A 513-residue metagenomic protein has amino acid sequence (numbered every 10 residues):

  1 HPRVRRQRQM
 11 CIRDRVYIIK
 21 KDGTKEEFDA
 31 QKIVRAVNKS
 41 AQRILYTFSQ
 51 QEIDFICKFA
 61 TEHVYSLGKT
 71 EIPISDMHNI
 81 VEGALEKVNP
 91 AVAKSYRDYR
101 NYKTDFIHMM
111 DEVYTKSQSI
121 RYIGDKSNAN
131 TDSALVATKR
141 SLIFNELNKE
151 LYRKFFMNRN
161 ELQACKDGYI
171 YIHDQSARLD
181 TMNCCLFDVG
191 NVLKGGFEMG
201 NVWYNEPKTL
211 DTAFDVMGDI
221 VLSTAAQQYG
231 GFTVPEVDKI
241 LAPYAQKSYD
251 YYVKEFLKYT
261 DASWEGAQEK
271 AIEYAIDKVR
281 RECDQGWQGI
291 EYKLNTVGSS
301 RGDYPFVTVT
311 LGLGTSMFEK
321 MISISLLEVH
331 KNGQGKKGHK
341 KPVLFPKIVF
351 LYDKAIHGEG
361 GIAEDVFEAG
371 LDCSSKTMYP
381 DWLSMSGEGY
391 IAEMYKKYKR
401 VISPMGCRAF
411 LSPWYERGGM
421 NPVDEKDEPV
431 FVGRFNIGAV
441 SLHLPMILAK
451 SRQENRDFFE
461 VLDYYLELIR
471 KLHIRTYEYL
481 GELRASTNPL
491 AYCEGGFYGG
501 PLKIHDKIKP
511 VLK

Functional and structural regions predicted by a protein language model:
H1-I12: Single conserved hydrophobic/aromatic residue that forms the stacking wall/gate of nucleotide- or nucleobase-binding
R3, D29-I33, E52, F318 (+1 more regions): Short acidic-hydrophobic sequence patches enriched in Asp/Glu that either
Q7-R8, I33, G438: Activation loop
R13-R121: Charged, amphipathic alpha-helical regulatory modules used for macromolecular assembly or allosteric control
F106, E112-K513: Conserved catalytic cores of very large enzyme subunits
